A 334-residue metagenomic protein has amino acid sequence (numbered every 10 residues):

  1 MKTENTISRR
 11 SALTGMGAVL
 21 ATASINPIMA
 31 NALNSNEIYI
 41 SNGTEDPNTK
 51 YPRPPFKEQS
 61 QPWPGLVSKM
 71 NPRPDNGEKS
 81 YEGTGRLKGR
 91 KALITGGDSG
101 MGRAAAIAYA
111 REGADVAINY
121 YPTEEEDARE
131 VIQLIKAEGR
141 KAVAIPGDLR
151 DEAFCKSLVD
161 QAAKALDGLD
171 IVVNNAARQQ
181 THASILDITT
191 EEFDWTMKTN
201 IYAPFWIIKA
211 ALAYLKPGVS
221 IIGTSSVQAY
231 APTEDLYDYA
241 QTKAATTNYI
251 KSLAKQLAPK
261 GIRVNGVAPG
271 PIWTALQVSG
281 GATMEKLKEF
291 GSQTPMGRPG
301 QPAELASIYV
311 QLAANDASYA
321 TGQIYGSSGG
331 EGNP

Functional and structural regions predicted by a protein language model:
K2-L20: N-terminal secretory signal peptides and thylakoid transit peptides that target proteins across membranes
M70, E78-K79, H182, Y309-V310 (+1 more regions): Short C-terminal tail/terminal secondary-structure segment of NAD(P)H-dependent dehydrogenase/reductase domains
A177-Q179, I222-P259, P271-I272: Catalytic loop of short-chain dehydrogenase/reductase
A183-I185, T189-D194, F290: Substrate-binding pocket helix/loop in short-chain dehydrogenase/reductase
A213-Y214, K255-Q256, S318: Alpha-helical segment proximal to the catalytic Tyr-Lys
D235-Y237, P259, P271-T294, E304: A glycine/serine/threonine-rich, flexible loop-to-helix segment that serves as the NAD(P) cofactor-binding "lid"
A258, R263, A320-G322: Short, small/polar-rich loop/turn modules that mediate ligand/substrate recognition or access, typified
